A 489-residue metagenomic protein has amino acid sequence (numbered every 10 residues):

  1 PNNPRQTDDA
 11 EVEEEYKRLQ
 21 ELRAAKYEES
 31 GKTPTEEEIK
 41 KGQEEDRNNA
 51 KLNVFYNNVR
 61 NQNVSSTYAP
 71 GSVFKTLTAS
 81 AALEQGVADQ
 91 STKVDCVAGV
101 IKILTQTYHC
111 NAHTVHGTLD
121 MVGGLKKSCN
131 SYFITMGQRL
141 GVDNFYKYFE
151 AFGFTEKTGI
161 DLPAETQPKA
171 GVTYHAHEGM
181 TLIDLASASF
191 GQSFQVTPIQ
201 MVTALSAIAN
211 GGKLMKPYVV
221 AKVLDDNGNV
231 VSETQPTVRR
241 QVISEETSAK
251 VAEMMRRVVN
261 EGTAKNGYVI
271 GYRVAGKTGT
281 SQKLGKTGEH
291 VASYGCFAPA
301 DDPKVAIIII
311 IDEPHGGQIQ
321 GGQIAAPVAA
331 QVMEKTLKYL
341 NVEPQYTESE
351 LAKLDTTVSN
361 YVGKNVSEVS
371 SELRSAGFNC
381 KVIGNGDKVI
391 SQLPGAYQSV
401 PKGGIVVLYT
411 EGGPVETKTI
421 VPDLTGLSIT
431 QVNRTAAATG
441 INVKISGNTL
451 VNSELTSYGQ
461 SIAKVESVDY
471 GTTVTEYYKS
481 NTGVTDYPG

Functional and structural regions predicted by a protein language model:
P1-S72, L77-I311: Beta-lactam-recognizing serine transpeptidase/beta-lactamase-like catalytic domain environment
T173, T234, G271, G276 (+1 more regions): Ligand-recognition elements built from short beta-strands and adjacent flexible loops
